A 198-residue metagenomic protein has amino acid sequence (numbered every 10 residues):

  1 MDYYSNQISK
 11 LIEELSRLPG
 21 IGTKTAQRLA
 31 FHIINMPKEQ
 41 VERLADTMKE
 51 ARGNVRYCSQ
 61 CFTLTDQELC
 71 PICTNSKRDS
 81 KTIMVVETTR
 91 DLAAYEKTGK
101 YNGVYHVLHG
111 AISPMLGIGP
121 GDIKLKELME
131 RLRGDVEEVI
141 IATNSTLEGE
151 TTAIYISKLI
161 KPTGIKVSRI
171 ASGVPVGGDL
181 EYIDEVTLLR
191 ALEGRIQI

Functional and structural regions predicted by a protein language model:
D2-I8, R17, Q27-L92: Cys/His-rich Zn2+-binding cysteine-cluster or related metal-binding knuckle/ribbon modules and their
S9-E13, Q27-F31, E42, D46 (+6 more regions): Solvent-exposed alpha-helical segments within well-ordered globular domains of core cellular machineries
E14, L18, M36, A51-N54 (+9 more regions): Conserved, well-folded catalytic cores of nucleic-acid-processing and energy-transducing macromolecular machines
P19, K38, A51, T63 (+3 more regions): Conserved phosphate/pyrophosphate-binding and hydrolysis machinery centered on Walker-type P-loop NTPases, extending
A26, N75-T143: Extended interfacial segments that mediate partner engagement and assembly in macromolecular machines
R28, R43, R56, E68 (+7 more regions): Residue-level signal for pocket-adjacent positions within structured domains
M129-I198: Long C-terminal interaction/binding lobes of large macromolecular proteins
